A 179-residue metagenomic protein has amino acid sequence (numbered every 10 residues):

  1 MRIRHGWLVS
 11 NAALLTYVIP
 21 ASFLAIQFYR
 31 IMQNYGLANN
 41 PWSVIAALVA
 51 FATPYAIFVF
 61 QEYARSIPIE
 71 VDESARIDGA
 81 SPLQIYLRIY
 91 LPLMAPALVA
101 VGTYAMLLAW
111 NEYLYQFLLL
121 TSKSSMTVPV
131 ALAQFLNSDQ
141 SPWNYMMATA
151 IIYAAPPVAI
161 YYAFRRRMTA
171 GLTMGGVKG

Functional and structural regions predicted by a protein language model:
M1-G179: A structural signal for multi-pass alpha-helical bundles of membrane permease subunits that mediate small-molecule
